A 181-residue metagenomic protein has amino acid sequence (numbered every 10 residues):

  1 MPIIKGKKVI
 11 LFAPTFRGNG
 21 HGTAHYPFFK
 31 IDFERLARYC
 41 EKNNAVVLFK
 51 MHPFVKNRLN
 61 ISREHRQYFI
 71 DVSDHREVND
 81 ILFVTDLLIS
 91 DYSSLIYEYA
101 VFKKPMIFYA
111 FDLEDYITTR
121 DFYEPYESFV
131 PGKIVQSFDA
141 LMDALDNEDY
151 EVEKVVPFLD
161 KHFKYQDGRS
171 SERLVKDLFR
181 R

Functional and structural regions predicted by a protein language model:
M1-I61, V135, E172: Conserved catalytic-core segment of nucleotide-activated headgroup transferases in glycan assembly
T15-N19, P53-K56, E77, S94-L95 (+4 more regions): Short, solvent-exposed loop/turn segments at secondary-structure junctions
C40-V47, L87, Y150, V156: PLP-dependent class I/II
L48, I70, L87-I89, I107 (+1 more regions): Hydrophobic/aromatic beta-strand patches that form the interior of the parallel beta-sheet core in alpha/beta enzyme
P53-Y97: Donor nucleotide-activated moiety binding/catalytic core segment of transferases that use nucleotide-activated donors
N60-H65, S94-H162: Catalytic binding pocket for nucleotide-activated donors in carbohydrate/polymer assembly enzymes
D167-R181: C-terminal alpha-helical cap of glycosyltransferases
